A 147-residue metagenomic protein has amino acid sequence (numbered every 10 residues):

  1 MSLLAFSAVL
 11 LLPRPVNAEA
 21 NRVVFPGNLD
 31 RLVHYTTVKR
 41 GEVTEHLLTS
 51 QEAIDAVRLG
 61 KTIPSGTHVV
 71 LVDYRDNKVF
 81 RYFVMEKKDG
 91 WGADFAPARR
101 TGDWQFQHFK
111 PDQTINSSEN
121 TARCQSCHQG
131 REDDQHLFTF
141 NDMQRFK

Functional and structural regions predicted by a protein language model:
S2-L11: Bacterial N-terminal signal peptides
A5-F6, V16-A18: Cleavable N-terminal signal peptides
L11-R14, S50-Q51, R75: N-terminal low-complexity, intrinsically disordered patches enriched in charged
N17-E42, V57-K147: Sequence context surrounding c-type heme c attachment/ligation sites in exported
V43-I54: Short, structured beta-strand/loop micro-motifs enriched in basic residues and often containing a Trp
